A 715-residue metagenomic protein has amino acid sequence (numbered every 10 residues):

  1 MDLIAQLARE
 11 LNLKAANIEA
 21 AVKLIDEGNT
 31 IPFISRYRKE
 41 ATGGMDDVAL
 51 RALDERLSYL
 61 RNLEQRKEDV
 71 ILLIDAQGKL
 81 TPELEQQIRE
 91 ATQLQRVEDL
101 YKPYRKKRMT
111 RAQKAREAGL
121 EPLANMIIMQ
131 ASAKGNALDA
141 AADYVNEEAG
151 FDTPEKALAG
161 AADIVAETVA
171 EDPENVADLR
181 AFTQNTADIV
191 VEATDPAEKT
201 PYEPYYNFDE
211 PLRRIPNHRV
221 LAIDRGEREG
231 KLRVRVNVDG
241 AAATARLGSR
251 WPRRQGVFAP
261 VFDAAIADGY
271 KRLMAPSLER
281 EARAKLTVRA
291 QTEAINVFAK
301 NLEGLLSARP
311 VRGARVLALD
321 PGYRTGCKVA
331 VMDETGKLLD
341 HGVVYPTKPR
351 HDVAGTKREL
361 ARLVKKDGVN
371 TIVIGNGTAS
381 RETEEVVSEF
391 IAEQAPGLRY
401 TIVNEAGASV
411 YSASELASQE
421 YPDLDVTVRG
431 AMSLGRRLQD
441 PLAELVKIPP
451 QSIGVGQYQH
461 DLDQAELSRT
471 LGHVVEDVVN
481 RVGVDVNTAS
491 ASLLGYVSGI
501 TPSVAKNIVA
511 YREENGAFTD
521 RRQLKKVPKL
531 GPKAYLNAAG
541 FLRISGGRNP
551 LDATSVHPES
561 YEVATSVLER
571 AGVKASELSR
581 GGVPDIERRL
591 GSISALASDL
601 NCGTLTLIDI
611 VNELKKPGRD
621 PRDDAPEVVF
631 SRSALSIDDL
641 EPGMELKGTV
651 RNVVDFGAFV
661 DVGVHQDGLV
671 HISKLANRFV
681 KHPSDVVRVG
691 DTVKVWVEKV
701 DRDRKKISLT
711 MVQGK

Functional and structural regions predicted by a protein language model:
N12, R309-V311, E476-A510, R632-V670 (+1 more regions): C-terminal accessory/binding modules appended to enzymatic or scaffolding proteins
K23-D26, P103, K114-E117, A222-G226 (+15 more regions): Replace "in large, NTP-powered and nucleic-acid-processing enzymes" with "in large, NTP-powered factors and other
T30-I31, D46-E148, D340, R481-D624 (+3 more regions): Accessory alpha-helical DNA-binding modules that contact the DNA backbone or grooves
F33, A49-A52, Y59, L63-A318 (+2 more regions): Duplex nucleic acid-engaging cores and interfaces of nucleic-acid transaction enzymes
R96, L100, T401, G407 (+2 more regions): Long, charge-rich intrinsically disordered scaffolds of nucleic-acid metabolism proteins
A142-P154, N207-P211, R225, N237 (+5 more regions): Low-complexity, acidic/Ser/Thr- and charged residue-rich accessory regions of DNA metabolism proteins
A181-I189, L319-Y323, G377-A379, V403-V410 (+5 more regions): A glycine-rich phosphate-binding loop feature that marks nucleotide/adenosyl-phosphate handling sites
E281-A299, S452-G483, S598-P642: Long, charged amphipathic helices and adjacent flexible linkers at domain junctions
